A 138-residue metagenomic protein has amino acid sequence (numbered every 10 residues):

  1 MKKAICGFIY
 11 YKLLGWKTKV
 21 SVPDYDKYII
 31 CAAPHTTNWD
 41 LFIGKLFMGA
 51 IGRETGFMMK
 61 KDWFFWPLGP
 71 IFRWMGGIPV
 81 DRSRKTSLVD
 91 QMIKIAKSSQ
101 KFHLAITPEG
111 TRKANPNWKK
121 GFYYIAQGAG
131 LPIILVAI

Functional and structural regions predicted by a protein language model:
K3, G7, Y11-I138: Soluble catalytic domains of membrane acyltransferases
